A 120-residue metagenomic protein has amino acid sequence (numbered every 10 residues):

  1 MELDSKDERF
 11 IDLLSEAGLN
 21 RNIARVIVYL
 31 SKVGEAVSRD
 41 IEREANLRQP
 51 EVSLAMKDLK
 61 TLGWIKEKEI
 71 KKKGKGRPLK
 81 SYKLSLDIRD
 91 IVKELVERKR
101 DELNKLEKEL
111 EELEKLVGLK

Functional and structural regions predicted by a protein language model:
E2-E16: Short, Lys/Arg-enriched N-terminal segment that forms or immediately precedes the first helix of a structured domain
D12-N22, V37, I70-V92: Short, cationic-aromatic polyanion-contact patches
L13-L47: N-terminal helix-turn-helix DNA-binding core of bacterial DNA-binding proteins
M56-K57: Short, hydrophobic-biased segments on the C-terminal half of alpha helices that form "recognition helices"
G63: Glycine-centered, phosphate/nucleic-acid-interacting loop/turn motifs that mediate DNA/RNA or nucleotide
L86-K120: Amphipathic alpha-helical dimerization/coiled-coil segments that flank or bridge DNA-binding/regulatory modules
